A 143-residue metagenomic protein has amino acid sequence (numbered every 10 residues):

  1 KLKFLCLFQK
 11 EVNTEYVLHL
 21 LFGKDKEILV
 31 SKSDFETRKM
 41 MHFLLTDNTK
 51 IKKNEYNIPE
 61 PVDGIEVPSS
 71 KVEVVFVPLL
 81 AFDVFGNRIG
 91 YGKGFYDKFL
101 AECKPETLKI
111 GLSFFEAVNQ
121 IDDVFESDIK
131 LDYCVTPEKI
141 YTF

Functional and structural regions predicted by a protein language model:
K1-K71: N-terminal active-site beta-alpha-beta segment that forms phosphate/nucleotide-binding and substrate-recognition loops
F4-C6, V77-P78, T136: Redox-cofactor binding/interface segments in oxidoreductases and associated redox assembly factors
F8-E11, L80-V84: Short glycine-rich anion-binding loops that position phosphate/pyrophosphate groups of nucleotides and phosphorylated
P59, P78-L80: A structured binding-face within diverse protein domains that lines the active/interaction site
S70-V75, D83-N87, D97-F143: Surface-exposed, charge/polar-rich loops and edge strands
